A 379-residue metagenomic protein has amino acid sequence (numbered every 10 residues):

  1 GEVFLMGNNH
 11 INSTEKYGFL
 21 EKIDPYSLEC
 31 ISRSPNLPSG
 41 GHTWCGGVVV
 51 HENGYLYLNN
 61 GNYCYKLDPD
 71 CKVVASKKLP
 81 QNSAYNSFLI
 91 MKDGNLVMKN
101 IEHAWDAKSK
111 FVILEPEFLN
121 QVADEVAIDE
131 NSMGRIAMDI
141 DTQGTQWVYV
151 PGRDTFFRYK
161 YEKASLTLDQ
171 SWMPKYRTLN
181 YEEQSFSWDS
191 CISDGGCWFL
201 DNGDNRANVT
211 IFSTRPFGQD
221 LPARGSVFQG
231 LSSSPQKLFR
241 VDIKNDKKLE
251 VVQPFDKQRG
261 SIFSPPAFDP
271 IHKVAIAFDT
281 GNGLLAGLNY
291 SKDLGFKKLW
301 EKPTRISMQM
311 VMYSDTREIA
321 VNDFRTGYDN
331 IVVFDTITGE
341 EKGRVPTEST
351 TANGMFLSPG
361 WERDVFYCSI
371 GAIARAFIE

Functional and structural regions predicted by a protein language model:
E2-L5, Y55-Y57, L96-V97, W147-Y149 (+5 more regions): Conserved beta-propeller blade signature
F4, F19, D24, E29-G40 (+10 more regions): Aromatic (tryptophan-biased) beta-strands that constitute blades/sheets of beta-rich domains
L5-K16, N100-A107, D204, N208-S233: Short, conserved, GDST-rich strand-edge loop motifs in beta-rich repeat architectures
N9-T14, Y63-C64, E102-D106, T155-F157 (+4 more regions): Short glycine/acidic-enriched loop and turn motifs that connect beta-strands
G18-P25, S109-P116, F156-R158, K163 (+2 more regions): Beta-propeller blade signature
S39-V49, Q81-K92, E130-D141, L179-G203 (+3 more regions): Repeated scaffold domains used in trafficking and secretory/extracellular systems, primarily beta-propellers
G260-A286, K297-T336: Loop/turn-rich, solvent-exposed surfaces of beta-rich toroidal or solenoidal domains
V345-E379: Blade-level signature of beta-propeller repeat domains, shared across WD40, Kelch, NHL, RCC1 and BNR/Asp-box propellers
